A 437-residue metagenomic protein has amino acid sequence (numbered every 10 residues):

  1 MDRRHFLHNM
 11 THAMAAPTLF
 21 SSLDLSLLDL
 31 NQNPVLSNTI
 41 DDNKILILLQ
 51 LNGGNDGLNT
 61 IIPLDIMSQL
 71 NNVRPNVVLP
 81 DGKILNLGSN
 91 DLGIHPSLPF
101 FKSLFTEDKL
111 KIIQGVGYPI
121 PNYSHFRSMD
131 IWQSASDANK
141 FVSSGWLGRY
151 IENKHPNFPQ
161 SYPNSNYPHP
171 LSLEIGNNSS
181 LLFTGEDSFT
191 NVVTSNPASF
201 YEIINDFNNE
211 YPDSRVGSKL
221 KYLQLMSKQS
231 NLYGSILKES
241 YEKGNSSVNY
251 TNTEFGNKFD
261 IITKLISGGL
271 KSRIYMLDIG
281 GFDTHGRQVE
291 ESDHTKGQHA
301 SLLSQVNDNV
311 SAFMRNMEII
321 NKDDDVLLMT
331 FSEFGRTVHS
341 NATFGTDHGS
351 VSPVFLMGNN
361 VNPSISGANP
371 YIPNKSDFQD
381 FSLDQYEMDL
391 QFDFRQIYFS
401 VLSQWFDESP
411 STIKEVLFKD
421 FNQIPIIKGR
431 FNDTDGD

Functional and structural regions predicted by a protein language model:
M1-I320, H339, P353, N359-N432: Feature for exported/extracytoplasmic and membrane-associated proteins, marking the mature portion
D323: Conserved H-loop
L327-F334: Acidic/histidine-rich, metal-coordinating catalytic segments
T343: A contiguous pocket-lining binding segment that forms or flanks enzyme active sites
D347, L356: Active-site substrate-binding loop specific to GH73 endo-beta-N-acetylglucosaminidase modules in bacterial autolysins
S350: Glycine-rich and small/hydrophobic secondary-structure elements
D437: Acidic carboxylate motifs that coordinate Ca2+ or other divalent cations, activating on Asp/Glu
